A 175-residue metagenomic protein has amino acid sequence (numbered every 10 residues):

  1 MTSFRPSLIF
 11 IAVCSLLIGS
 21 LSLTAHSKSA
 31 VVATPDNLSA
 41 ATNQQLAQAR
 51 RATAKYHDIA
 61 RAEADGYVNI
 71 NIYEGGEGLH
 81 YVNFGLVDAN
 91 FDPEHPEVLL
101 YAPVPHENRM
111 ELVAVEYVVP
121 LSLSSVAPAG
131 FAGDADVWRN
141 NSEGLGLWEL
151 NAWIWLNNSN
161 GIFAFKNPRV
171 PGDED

Functional and structural regions predicted by a protein language model:
M1, T24, L46-A47: General helical secondary-structure elements
T2-F10: Bacterial N-terminal signal peptides that target proteins for export
I11-S20: Bacterial N-terminal signal peptides
S20-A30: Bacterial Sec-dependent signal peptides at the C-terminal "C-region" and cleavage site
K28-D175: Primary mode marks residue(s) on the alpha4-beta5-alpha5 output face of response regulator receiver
